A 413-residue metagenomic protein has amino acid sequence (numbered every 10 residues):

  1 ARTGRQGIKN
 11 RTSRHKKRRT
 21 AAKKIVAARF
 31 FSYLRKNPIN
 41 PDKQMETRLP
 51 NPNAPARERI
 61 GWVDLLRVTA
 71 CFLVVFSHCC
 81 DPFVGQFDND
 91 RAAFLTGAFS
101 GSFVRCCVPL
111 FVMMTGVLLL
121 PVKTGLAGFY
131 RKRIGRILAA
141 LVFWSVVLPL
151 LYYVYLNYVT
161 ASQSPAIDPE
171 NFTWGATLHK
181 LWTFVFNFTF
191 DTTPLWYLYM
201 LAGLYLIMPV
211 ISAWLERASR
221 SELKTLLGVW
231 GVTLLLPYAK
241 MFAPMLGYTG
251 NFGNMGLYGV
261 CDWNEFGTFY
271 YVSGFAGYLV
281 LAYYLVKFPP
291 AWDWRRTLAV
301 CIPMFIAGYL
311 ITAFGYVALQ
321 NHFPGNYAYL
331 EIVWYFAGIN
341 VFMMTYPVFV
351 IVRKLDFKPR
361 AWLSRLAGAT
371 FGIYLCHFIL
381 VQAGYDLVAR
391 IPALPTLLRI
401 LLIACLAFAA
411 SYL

Functional and structural regions predicted by a protein language model:
G4-G7, R18: Residue-identity detector for glycine
K9, R14, K23, P38-L413: Alpha-helical transmembrane segments and their immediate juxtamembrane cytosolic regions
S13-R14, R19-A22, V26-S32: Intrinsically disordered, low-complexity segments enriched in serine/proline and basic residues
